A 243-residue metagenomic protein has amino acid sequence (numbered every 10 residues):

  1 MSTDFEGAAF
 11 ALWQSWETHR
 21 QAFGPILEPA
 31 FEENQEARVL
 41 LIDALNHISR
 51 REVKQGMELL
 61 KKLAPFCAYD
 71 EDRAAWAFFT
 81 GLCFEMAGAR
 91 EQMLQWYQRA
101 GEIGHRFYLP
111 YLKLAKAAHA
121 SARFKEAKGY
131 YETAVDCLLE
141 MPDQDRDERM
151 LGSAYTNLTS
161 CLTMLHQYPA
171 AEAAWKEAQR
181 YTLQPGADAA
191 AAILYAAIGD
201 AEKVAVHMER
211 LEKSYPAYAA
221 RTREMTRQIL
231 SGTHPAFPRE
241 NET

Functional and structural regions predicted by a protein language model:
P25-E33, A64-R73, D136-E148: Flexible helix-coil transition and linker loops at the boundaries of alpha-helical arrays
R38, D72-A75, L109, R146-R149 (+3 more regions): Start-of-helix register in tetratricopeptide repeats
A68-E71, H105, L139, T182-L183 (+1 more regions): Short coil turns that delineate tetratricopeptide repeat
